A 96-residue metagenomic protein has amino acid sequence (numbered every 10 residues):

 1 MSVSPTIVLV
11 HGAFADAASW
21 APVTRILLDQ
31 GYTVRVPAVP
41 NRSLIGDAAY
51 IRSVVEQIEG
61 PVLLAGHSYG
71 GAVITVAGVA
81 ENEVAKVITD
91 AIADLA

Functional and structural regions predicted by a protein language model:
S2-G60: Active-site catalytic motif of lipid deacylating hydrolases and related acyltransferases
L9-A13, A65, T89: Short hydrophobic segments within beta-strands
P22, V76-A77: Active-site signature of alpha/beta-hydrolase-fold catalytic machinery across serine- and Asp/Cys-nucleophile hydrolases
R35, L63-A65, V87: Short, conserved beta-strand segments within well-ordered enzyme catalytic domains that often line or immediately flank
G60-P61, E83: Loop/turn elements at helix/coil->beta-strand transitions in domains of secreted/extracellular proteins
A65-I74: Gly/Ala-rich beta-loop-alpha elbow adjacent to hydrolase catalytic centers
G78-V84: Primarily recognizes the serine-hydrolase "nucleophile elbow" in alpha/beta-hydrolase and SGNH/GDSL folds
A85-L95: Catalytic active-site module of serine/aspartate enzymes centered on a nucleophile-bearing elbow/loop
